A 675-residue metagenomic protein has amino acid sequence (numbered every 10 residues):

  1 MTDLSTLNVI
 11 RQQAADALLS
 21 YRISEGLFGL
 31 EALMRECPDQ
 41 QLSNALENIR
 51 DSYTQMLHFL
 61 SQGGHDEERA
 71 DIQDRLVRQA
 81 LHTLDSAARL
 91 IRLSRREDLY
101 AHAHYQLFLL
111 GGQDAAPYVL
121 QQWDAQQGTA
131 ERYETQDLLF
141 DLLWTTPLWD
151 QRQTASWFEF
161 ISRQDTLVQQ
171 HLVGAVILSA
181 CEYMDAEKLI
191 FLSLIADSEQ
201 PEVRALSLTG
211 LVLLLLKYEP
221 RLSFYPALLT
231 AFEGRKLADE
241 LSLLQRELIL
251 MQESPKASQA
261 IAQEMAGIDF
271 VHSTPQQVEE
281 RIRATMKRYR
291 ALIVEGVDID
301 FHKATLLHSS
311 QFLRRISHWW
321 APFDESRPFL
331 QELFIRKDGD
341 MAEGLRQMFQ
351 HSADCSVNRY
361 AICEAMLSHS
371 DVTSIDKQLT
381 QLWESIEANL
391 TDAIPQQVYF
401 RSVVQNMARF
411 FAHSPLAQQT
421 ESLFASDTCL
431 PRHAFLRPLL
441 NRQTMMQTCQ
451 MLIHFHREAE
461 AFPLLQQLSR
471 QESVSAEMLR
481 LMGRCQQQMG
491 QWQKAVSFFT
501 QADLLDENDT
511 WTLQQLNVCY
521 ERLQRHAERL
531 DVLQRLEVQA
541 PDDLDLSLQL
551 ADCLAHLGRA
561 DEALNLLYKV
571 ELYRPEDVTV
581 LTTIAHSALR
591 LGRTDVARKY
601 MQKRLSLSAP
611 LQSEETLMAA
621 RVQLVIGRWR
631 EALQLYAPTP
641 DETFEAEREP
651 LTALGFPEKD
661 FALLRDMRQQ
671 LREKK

Functional and structural regions predicted by a protein language model:
I23-S24, E182, E458, W492 (+4 more regions): TPR-repeat structural position
R327-D506, W511, V518: Alpha-solenoid helical-repeat scaffolds
